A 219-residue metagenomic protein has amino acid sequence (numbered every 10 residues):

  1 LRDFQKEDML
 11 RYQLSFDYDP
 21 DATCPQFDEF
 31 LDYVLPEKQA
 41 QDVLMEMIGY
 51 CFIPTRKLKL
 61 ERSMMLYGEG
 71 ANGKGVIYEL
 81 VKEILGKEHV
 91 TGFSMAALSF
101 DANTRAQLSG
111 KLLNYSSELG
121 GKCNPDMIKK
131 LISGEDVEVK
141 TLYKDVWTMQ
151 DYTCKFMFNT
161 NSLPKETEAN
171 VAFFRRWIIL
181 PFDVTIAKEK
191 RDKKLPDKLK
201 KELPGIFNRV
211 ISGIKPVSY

Functional and structural regions predicted by a protein language model:
L1-S109, I178-L180, F207-I211: P-loop NTPase catalytic core of nucleic-acid-dependent motor ATPases
R2-E7, R11, K165-V171, K188-E189: Cytochrome P450 core scaffold surrounding the K-helix E-X-X-R motif and the conserved "meander" helix-loop region
E29, Q150-T153, A169-Y219: Phosphate-sensing "switch" segment of ASCE/P-loop ATPases
E79-E88, G110-Y115, M127-D136, C154-N161: Conserved active-site neighborhood of enzyme catalytic/cofactor-binding cores
G92-F100, M127-W147, K190-K198: Substrate-gripping "pore-loop 1 plus following alpha2 helix"
A102-G110, K140-T160: AAA+/SF3 P-loop NTPase mechanochemical coupling elements
K111-G134, W147-T148, E166-F173: Conserved AAA+/SF3 P-loop NTPase catalytic/coupling segment centered on the Walker-B
G120-G121, N161-K165, D183-K188: Conserved nucleotide-binding/hydrolysis micro-motifs of P-loop NTPases
